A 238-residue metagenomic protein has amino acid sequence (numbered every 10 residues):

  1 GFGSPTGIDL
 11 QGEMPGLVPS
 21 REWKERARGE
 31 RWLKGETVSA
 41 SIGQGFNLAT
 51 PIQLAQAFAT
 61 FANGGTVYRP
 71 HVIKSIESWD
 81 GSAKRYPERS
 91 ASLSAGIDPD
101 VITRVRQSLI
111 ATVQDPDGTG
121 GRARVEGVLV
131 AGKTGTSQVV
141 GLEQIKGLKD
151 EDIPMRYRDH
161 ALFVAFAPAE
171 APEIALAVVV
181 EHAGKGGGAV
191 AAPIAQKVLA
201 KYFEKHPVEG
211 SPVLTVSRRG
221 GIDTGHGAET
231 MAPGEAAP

Functional and structural regions predicted by a protein language model:
G1-V180, H226-P238: Beta-lactam-recognizing serine transpeptidase/beta-lactamase-like catalytic domain environment
G45-I52, K185-P193: Short, conserved micro-motifs enriched in small and acidic residues
G81-A91, P193-P238: Short, gly/Ser/Thr-rich active-site loops of penicillin-recognizing serine hydrolases
P99, T103, A189-K197: Short, well-ordered alpha-helical segments
A177-H182, I194, V198: C-terminal soluble interaction/assembly domains
G184-G186, E204-K205: Short beta-strands and strand-coil junctions in structured, solvent-facing domains, enriched
